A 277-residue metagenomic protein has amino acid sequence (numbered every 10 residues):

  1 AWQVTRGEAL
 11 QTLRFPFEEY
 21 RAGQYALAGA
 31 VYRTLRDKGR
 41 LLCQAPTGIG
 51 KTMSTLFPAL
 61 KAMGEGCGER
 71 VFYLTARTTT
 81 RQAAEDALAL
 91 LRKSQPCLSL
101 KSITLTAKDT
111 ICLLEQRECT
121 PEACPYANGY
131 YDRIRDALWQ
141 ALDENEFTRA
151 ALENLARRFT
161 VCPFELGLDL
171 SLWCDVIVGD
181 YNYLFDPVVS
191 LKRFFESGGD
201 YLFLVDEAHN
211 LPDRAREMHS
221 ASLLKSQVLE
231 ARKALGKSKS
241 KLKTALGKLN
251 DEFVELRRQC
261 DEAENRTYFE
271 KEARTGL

Functional and structural regions predicted by a protein language model:
W2-Q44: Conserved pre-motif I regulatory segment
W2-R14, C67-I177, F185, K233 (+2 more regions): A substrate-engagement module of RecA-like helicase motors
Y32-R33, T52-G66, A87-L91: Walker A/P-loop NTP-binding motif
D37-P58: Walker A/P-loop
G39-C43, E69-V71, V176-G179, Y201-F203: Generic beta-sheet signal
S54-P58, R70, V189, R193 (+1 more regions): Conserved P-loop NTPase motor core
Q82-A83, L113-E115, D186-V188, R193-F195 (+2 more regions): Short helix/loop capping segments that flank catalytic or ligand/cofactor-binding pockets
I177, N182-Y183, S197-E230: SF2 helicase catalytic motif II
